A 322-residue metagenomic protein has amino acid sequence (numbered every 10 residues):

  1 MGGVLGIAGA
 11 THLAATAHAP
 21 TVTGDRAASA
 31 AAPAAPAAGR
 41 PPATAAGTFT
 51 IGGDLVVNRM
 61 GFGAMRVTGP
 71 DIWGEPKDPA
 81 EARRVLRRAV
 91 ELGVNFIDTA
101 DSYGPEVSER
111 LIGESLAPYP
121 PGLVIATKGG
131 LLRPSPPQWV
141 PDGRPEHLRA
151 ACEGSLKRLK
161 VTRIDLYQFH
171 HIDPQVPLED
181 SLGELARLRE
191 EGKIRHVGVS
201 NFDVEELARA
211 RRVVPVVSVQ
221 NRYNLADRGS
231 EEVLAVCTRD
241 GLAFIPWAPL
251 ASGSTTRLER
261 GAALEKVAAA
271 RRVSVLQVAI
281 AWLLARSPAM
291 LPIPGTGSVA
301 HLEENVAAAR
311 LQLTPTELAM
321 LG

Functional and structural regions predicted by a protein language model:
G2-L123, A251: N-terminal binding-site loop/beta-alpha segment at the start of enzyme catalytic domains that lines or forms
T50, V57-G61, N95-F96, G122-A126 (+5 more regions): Structural preference for beta-strand elements that scaffold enzyme active sites
G52-V56, G113-V124, L156-K160, R211-V214 (+1 more regions): Acidic (Asp/Glu)-rich catalytic clusters
G53-W73, A126-W139, R163, Q168 (+1 more regions): N-terminal small/glycine-rich loop or linker at the start of catalytic domains across soluble metabolic enzymes
G74-E81, V107, L111, W139-A150 (+2 more regions): Alpha-helix N-cap and loop-to-helix initiation/capping positions
E75-A89, G143-L159, D203-R209: Short, acidic/polar
L156-P174: Active-site groove signature of glycoside hydrolases
I172-G322: Beta/alpha (TIM)-barrel catalytic core signal, keyed to glycine-rich beta->alpha loops juxtaposed to Asp/Glu that bind
